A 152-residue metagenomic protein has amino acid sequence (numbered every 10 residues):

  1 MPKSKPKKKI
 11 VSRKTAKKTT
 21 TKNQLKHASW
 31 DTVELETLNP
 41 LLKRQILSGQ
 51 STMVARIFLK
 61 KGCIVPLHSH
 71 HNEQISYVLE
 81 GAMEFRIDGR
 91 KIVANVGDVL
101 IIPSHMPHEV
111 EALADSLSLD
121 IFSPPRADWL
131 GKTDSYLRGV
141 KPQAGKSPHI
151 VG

Functional and structural regions predicted by a protein language model:
M1-S51, A55, D134-G152: A short, N-terminal "cap"/entry segment at the start of jelly-roll beta-barrel domains of the cupin/DSBH fold
L38-P40, A55-S69: Conserved short histidine dyad/triad with adjacent acidic residue
F58-K60, H70-F85: Short, conserved beta-strand element in jelly-roll/cupin
L79-E80, N95-V96, A114: A cytosolic small-molecule/anion-sensing beta-strand core signal
F85-I87, L119, A127-G131, G139 (+1 more regions): Anionic, Ser/Thr-rich low-complexity intrinsically disordered regions
G89-S104: Short acidic-glycine-tyrosine-enriched beta hairpin
S104-D128: Ligand-binding loop in jelly-roll beta-barrel domains
